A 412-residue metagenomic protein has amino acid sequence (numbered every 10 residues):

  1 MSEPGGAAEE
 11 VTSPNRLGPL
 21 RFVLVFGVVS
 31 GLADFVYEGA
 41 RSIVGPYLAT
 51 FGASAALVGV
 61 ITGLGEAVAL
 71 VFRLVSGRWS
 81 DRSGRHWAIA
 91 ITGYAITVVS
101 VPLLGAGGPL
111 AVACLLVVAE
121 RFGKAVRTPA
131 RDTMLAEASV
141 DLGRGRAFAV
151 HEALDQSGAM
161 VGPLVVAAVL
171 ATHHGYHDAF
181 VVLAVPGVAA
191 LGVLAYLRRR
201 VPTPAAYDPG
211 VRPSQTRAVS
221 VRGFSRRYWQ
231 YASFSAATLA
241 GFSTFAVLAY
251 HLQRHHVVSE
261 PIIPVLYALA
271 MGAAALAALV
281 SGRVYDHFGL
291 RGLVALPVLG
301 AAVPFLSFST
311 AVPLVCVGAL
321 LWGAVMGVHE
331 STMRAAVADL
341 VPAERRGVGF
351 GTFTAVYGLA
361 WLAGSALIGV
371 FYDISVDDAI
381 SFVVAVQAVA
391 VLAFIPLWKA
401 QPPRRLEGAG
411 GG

Functional and structural regions predicted by a protein language model:
S2-L20, R199-F234, G411-G412: Juxtamembrane intracellular "pre-TM" segments in multi-pass secondary transporters
S13-E66, Y228-S259, I263-L266: Helix-loop boundary and gating motifs at the non-cytosolic
Y37, A119-R131, L321-M333: Core transmembrane helices of Major Facilitator Superfamily
F72-R85, L170, A277-G289, Y372: Helix-to-loop junctions at the C-terminal end of transmembrane segments in multipass secondary transporters
A88-P102, A184, R291-F305: Structural signature of the two symmetry-related core transmembrane helices
L116-S157: Cytoplasmic helix-loop-helix junction between adjacent transmembrane helices in 12-TM secondary transporters
D178-A195, I380-P396: Symmetry-related core transmembrane helices of the 12-TM Major Facilitator Superfamily/SLC fold
L290-M333: C-terminal transmembrane helical hairpin of 12-TM major facilitator-type secondary transporters
